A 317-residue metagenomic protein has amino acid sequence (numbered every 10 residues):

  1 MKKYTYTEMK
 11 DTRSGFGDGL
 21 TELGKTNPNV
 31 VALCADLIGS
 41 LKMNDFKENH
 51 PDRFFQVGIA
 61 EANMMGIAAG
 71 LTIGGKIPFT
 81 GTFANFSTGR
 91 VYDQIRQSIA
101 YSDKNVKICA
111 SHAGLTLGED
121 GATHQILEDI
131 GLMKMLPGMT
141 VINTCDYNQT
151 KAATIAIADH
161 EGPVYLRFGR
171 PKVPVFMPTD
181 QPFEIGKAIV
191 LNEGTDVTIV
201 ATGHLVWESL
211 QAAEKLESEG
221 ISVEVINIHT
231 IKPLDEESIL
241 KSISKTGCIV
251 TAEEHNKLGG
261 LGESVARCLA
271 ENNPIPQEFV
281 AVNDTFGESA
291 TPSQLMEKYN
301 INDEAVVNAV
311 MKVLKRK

Functional and structural regions predicted by a protein language model:
M1-R167, K172, P182: Thiamine diphosphate
R13-G15, T26-N29, L37-N44, E48 (+2 more regions): Thiamine diphosphate
